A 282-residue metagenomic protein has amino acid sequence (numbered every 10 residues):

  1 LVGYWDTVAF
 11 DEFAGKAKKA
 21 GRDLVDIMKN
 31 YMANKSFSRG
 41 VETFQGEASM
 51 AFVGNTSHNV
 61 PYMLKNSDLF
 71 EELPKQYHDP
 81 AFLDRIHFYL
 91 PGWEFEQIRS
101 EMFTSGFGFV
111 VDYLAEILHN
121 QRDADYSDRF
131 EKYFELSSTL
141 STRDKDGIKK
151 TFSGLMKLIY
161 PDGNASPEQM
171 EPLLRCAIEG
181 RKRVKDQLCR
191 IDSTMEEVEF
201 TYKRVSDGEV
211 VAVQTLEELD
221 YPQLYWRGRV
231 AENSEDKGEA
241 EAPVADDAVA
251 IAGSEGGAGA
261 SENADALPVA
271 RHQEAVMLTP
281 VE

Functional and structural regions predicted by a protein language model:
L1, K19, A33-A48, Y62 (+1 more regions): Conserved Walker
Y4-N30, S57-K65, A81-F82: Conserved AAA+/SF3 P-loop NTPase catalytic/coupling segment centered on the Walker-B
W5, G46-A48, F82-F88: Short glycine-/polar-rich loops that comprise or flank the Walker A/P-loop and associated switch/sensor motifs
A14-K16, M50-V60, W93-Q97: Conserved nucleotide-binding/hydrolysis micro-motifs of P-loop NTPases
K65-E96: A short helix-turn-beta junction within AAA+ P-loop NTPase domains corresponding to the substrate/partner-engaging
H87-M170: Conserved AAA+ ATPase small/helical "lid" subdomain
F134-D246, A250-G253, L267, E282: C-terminal alpha-helical "lid" subdomain
P268-E282: Short amphipathic alpha-helical interface segments
